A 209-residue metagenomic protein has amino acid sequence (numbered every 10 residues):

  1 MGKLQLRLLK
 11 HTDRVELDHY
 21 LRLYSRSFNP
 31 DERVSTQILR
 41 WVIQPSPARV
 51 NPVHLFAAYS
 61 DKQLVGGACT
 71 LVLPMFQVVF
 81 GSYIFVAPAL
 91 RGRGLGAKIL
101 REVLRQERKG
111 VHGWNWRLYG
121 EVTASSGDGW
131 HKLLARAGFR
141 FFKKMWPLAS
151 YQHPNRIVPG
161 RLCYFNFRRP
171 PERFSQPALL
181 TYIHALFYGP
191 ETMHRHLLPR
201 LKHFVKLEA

Functional and structural regions predicted by a protein language model:
M1-I43, A57-Y59: Short amphipathic alpha-helix that is part of the acyltransferase structural core
G2, L9, K109-A209: Terminal substrate-recognition subdomain of acyl/acetyltransferases
H19-L23, K98, E102, G129: Alpha-helical elements of Rossmann-like donor-binding domains used by nucleotide-donor carbohydrate transfer enzymes
Q44-A57, G66, R156-I157: A short helix-loop-beta-strand connector motif used in the catalytic cores of GNAT acetyltransferases and, in some
P45-V50, R105-N115: Alpha-helix termini
H54-F56, Q77-V79, I157-C163: Short beta-strand micro-motifs in enzyme catalytic cores
A57, Q63-V72, V78-F85: Conserved beta-strand in the GNAT
V86, G92-R108: Conserved acetyl-CoA-binding loop-helix of GNAT-fold acetyltransferases
